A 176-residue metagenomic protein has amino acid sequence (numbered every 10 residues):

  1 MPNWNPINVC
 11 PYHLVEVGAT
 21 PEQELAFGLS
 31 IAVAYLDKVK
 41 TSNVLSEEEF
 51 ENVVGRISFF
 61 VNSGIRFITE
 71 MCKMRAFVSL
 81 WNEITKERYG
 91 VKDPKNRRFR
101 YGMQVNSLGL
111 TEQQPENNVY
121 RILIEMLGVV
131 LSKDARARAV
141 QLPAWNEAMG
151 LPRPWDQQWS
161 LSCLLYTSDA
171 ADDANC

Functional and structural regions predicted by a protein language model:
M1-E70, R88-Q104, R136-Q141: Catalytic alpha/beta active-site cores
G18-F27, G64-A76, V105-V119, G150-S160: Short glycine/threonine-rich loop-to-helix capping motif typified by GTGT followed within a few residues by an Asp-Pro
A32-Y35, F77, L127, C163: Buried hydrophobic packing segments
N52-V53, D93-Q104, Q113-N146, R153-L165: Flexible glycine/proline-rich, aromatic-decorated loop/lid segments
W81: Conserved, mostly hydrophobic/aromatic
I84: Short alpha-helical functional segments enriched in proximate histidine and acidic residues
Y166-A171: Conserved small/polar residues in nucleotide/adenosyl-binding loops
D173-N175: N-terminal low-complexity segments that are often proline-rich with Ser/Thr-Pro
